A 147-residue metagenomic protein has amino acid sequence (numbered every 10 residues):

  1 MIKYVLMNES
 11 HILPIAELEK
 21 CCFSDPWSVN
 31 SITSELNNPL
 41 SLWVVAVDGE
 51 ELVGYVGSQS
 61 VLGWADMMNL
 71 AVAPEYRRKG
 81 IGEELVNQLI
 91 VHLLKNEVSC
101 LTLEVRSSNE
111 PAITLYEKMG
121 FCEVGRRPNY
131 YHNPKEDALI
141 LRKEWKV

Functional and structural regions predicted by a protein language model:
I2-Y4: Extreme N-terminal starter segment of soluble prokaryotic enzymes
L6-E75, V86-Q88, H92, N96 (+1 more regions): Acetyl-CoA-dependent GNAT
M67, L101-V105: Conserved hydrophobic beta-strand within the GNAT/NAT acetyltransferase core sheet that lines the active-site cleft
A73, R77, E104-S108, N133: Residue-level recognition of the GNAT/N-acetyltransferase active site
R78-H92, E110, T114-K118: Conserved acetyl-CoA-binding loop-helix of GNAT-fold acetyltransferases
E104, E117, C122-A138: Conserved catalytic-core motifs of GNAT/GCN5-like acyltransferases
D137-V147: Terminal substrate-recognition subdomain of acyl/acetyltransferases
